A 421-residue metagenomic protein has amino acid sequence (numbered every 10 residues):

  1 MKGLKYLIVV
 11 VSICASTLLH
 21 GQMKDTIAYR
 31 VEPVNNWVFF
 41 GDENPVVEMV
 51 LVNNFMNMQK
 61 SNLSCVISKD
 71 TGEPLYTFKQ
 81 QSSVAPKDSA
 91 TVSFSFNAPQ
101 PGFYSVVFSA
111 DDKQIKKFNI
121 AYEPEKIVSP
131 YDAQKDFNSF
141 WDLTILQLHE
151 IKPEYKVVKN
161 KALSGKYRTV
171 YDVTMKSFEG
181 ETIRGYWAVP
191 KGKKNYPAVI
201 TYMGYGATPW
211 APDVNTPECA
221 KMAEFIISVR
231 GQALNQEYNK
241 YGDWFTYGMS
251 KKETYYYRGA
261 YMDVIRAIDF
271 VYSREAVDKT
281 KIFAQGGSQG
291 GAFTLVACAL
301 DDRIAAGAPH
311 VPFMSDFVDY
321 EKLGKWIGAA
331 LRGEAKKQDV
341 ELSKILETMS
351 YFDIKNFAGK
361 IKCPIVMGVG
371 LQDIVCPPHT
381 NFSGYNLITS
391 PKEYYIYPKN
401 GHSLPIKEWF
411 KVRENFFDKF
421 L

Functional and structural regions predicted by a protein language model:
N36, L148-G192: N-terminal cap/lid segment of alpha/beta-hydrolase-fold proteins
S82, V92-P99: Short, hydrophobic beta-strand segments
G185-V189, N195-G206: Short beta-strand element of the alpha/beta-hydrolase
K194, A207-I268, D319-G328: Cap/lid segment of the alpha/beta-hydrolase catalytic domain
V277-G287: Alpha/beta-hydrolase fold nucleophile elbow
G291, L295-V340, I396: Hydrolase active-site cap/lid region
K360-I361, M367-V369: Short beta-strand/loop motif that positions the catalytic acidic residue of the alpha/beta-hydrolase fold
V375, F382-L421: C-terminal catalytic histidine-bearing segment of alpha/beta-hydrolase fold enzymes
